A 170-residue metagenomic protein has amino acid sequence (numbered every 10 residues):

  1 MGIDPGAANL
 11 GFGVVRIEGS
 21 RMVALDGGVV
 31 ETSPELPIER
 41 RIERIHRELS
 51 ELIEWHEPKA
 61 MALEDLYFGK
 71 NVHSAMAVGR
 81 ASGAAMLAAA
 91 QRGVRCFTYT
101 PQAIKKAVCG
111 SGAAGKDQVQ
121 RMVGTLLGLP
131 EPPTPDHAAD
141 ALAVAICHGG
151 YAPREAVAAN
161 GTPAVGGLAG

Functional and structural regions predicted by a protein language model:
M1-G170: Phosphate- and other anionic-substrate recognition elements at nucleic-acid/protein interfaces
